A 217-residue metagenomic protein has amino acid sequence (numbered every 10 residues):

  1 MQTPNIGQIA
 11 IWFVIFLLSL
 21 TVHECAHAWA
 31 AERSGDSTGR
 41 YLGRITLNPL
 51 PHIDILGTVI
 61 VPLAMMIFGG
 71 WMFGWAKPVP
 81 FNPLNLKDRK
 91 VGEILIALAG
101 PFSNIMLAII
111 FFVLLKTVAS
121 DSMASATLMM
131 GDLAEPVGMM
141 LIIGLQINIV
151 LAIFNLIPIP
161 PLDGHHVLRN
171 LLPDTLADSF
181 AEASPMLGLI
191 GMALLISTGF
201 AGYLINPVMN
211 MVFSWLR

Functional and structural regions predicted by a protein language model:
M1-R217: Hydrophobic transmembrane alpha-helices and their immediate loop junctions in multi-pass integral membrane proteins
